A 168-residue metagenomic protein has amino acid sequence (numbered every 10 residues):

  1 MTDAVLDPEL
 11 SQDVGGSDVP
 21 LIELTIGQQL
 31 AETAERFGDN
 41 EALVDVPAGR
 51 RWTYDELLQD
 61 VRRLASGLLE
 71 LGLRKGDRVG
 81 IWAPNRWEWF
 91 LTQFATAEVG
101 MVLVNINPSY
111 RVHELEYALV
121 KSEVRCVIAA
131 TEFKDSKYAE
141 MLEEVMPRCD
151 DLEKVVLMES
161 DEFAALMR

Functional and structural regions predicted by a protein language model:
M1-L24: Flexible, non-catalytic linker and terminal segments flanking ANL/adenylate-forming cores
V5-L6, Q29-T53, L157-A164: AMP-dependent adenylate-forming
L10-V14, V46-A48, E123: Short, histidine-centered active-site or binding-site loop motifs used for metal coordination, general acid-base
D18, G49, T53-E56, L103 (+2 more regions): Pocket-edge positions in alpha/beta enzyme catalytic cores
I22, A42-F94, R111-E116, E162-R168: Conserved AMP-binding/adenylate-forming core of the ANL superfamily
L30, T92, L142: Aromatic/hydrophobic pocket-lining residues that form π-stacking "cages" and hydrophobic walls in ligand
E70-L71, E98-M167: Structural core segment of the AMP-binding/adenylate-forming
